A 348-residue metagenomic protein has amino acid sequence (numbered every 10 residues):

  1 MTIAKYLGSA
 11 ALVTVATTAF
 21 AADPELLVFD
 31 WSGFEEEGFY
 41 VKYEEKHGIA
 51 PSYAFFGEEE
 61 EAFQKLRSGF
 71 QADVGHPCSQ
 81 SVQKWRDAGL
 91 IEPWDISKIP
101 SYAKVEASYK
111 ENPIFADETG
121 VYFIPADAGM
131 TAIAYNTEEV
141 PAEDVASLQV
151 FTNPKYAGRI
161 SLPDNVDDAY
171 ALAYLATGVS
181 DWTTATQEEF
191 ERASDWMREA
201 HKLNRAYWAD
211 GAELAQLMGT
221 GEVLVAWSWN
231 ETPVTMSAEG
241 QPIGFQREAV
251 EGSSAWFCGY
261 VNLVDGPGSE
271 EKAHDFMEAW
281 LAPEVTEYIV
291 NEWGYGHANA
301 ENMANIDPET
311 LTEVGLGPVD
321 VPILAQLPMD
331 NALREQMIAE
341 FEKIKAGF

Functional and structural regions predicted by a protein language model:
M1-F20: Gram-negative bacterial Sec-dependent N-terminal signal peptides
A22-W85: Early extracytoplasmic/lumenal segment of secretory-pathway proteins
H76-V82, R86-A215: Extracytoplasmic ligand-binding site segments that recognize negatively charged/polar headgroups
S81-K84, G219, V225-I243: A ligand-binding cleft/hinge motif common to bilobed small-molecule-binding domains
A134-E139, L175-G178, F257-S269, Y288-E292: A bilobed periplasmic-binding-protein/Venus flytrap-type ligand-binding module shared by bacterial periplasmic
G158-A171, A279-A304: Periplasmic-binding protein-like
F190-A200, E239-V264: Periplasmic-binding protein-like
E287-F348: C-terminal capping/gating helix-and-loop segments adjacent to ligand/active sites or protein-protein/ligand interfaces
